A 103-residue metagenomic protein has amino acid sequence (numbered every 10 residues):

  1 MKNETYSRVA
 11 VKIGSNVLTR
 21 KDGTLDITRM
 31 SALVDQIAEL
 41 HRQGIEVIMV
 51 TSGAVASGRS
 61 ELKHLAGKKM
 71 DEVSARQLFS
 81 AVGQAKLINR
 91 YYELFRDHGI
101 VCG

Functional and structural regions predicted by a protein language model:
M1-I48: N-terminal glycine-/serine-/threonine-rich phosphate-binding loop
N3-R8, S57-H64, F95: Short low-complexity stretches enriched in small and charged residues
A10-K12, E46-G58, V101-G103: Short beta-strand segments at enzyme active-site cores
I13-S15, K21, T51-G53, R59 (+2 more regions): Fold-independent oxyanion-binding glycine-rich loops and adjacent beta-strand/coil segments at enzyme active sites
R20-K21, T28, G58-S60, L65 (+1 more regions): Surface-exposed loop/turn and secondary-structure junction residues enriched for glycine/proline
A54-A75: Glycine-rich loop at the start of a catalytic domain that most often binds anionic cofactors/ligands
K68-G103: Ligand-binding beta-strand-loop-alpha-helix segment within the catalytic cores of soluble metabolic enzymes
